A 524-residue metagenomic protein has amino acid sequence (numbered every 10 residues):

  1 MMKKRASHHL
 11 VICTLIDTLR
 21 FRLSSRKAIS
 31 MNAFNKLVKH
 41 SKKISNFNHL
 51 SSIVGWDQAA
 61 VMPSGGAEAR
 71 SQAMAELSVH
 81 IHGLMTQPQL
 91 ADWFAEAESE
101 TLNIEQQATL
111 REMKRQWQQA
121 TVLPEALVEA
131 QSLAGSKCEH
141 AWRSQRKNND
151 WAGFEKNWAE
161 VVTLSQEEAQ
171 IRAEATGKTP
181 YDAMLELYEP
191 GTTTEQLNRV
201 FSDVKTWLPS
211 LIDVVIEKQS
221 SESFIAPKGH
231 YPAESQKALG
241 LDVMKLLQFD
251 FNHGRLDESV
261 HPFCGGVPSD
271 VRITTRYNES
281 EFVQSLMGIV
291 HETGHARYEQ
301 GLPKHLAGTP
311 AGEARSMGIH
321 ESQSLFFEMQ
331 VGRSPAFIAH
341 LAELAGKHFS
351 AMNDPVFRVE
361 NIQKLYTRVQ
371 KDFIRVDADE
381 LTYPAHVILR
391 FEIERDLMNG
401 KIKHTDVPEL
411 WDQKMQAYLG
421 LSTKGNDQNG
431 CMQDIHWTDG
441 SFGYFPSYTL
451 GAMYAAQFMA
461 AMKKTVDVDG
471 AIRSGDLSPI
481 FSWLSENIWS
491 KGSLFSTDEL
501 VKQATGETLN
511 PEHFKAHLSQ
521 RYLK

Functional and structural regions predicted by a protein language model:
K3-K4: Polybasic, lysine-rich low-complexity intrinsically disordered segments
T18-S30: Short, Lys/Arg-enriched N-terminal segments with co-localized hydrophobic residues within the first ~10-30 amino acids
S30-P190, S519, L523: A well-structured
A33, S52-G55, G65, A69 (+3 more regions): C-terminal, non-catalytic "cap/extension" segments appended to globular domains
Q131-F282: Contiguous, non-catalytic segments that form substrate-binding/exosite surfaces or channel walls
Q284-Q300, E321-L325: Active-site recognition of the HExxH zinc-binding catalytic motif
E313-N353: Post-HExxH zinc-binding segment in Zn-dependent metallohydrolases
